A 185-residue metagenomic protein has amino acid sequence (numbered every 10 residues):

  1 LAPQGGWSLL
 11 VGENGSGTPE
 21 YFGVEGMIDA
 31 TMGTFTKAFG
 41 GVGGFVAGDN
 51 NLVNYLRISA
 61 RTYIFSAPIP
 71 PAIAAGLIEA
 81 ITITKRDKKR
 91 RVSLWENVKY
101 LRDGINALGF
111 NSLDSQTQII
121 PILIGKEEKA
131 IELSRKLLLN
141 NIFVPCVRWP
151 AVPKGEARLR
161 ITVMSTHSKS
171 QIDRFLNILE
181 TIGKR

Functional and structural regions predicted by a protein language model:
L1-N51, L179: Conserved PLP-enzyme active-site core in the AAT-like
G15, V144-V147: Membrane-embedded alpha-helical bundles of multi-pass transporters/translocases, especially carrier/permease families
I28-M32, F39-K88: Conserved core segment of the aminotransferase class I/II
A47, P121-G125, T162-M164: Short hydrophobic/aromatic beta-strand micro-patches that form the beta-sheet surface supporting nucleotide- or nucleic
P71, K126, W149-K154: AMP-binding (ANL) adenylation modules
I78-F143: Conserved PLP-dependent catalytic core of the aminotransferase class-I/II
L139-I142, A151-R185: PLP-dependent enzyme catalytic core of the Aspartate aminotransferase-like
